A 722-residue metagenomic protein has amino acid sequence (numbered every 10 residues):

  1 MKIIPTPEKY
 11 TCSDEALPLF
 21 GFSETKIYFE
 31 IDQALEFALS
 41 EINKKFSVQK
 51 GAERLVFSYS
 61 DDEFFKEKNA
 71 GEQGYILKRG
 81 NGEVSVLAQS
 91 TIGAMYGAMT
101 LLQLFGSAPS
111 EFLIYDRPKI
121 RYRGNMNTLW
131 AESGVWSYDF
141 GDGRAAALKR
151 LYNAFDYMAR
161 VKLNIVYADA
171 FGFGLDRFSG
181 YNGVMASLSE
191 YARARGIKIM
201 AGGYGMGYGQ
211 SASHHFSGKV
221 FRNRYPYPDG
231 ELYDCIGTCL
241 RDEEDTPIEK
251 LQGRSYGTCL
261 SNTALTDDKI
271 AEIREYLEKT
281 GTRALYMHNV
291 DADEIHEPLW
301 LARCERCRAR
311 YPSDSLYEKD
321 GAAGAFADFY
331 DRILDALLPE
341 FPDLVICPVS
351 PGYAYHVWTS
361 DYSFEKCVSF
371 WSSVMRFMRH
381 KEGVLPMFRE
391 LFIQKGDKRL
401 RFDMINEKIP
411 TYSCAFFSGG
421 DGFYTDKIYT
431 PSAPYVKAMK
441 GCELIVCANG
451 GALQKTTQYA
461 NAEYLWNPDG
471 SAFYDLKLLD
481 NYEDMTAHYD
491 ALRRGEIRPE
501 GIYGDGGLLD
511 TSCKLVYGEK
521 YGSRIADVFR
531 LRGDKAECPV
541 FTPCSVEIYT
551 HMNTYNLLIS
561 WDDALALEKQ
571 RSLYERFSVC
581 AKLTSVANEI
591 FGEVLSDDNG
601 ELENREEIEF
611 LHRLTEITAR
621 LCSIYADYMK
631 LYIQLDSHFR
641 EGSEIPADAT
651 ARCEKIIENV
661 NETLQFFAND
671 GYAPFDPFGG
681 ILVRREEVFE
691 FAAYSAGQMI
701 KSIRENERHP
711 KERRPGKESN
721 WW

Functional and structural regions predicted by a protein language model:
K2-L19, G51, E111, L188 (+4 more regions): Substrate-binding groove of N-acetylhexosamine-processing glycoside hydrolases
K2-S13, A34, K68-Y286, I295-W300 (+2 more regions): Feature activates predominantly on carbohydrate-active enzymes
A16-F46: Short, charged N-terminal beta->alpha structural module
T25, K44-G71: Short, well-ordered secondary-structure micro-motifs within conserved domains or adaptor modules
S60-D62, V290-I295, P351-D361: Short, internal active-site loops enriched in acidic
A131, G172-G174, G203-Y208, D291-D293 (+4 more regions): Active-site-proximal loop/turn and secondary-structure-junction residues that shape catalytic pockets, frequently
R177-S179, A212, H296-R303, V357-F364 (+2 more regions): A short acidic (Asp/Glu
L301-D320: A solvent-exposed, charged loop/short amphipathic helix patch at secondary-structure junctions
